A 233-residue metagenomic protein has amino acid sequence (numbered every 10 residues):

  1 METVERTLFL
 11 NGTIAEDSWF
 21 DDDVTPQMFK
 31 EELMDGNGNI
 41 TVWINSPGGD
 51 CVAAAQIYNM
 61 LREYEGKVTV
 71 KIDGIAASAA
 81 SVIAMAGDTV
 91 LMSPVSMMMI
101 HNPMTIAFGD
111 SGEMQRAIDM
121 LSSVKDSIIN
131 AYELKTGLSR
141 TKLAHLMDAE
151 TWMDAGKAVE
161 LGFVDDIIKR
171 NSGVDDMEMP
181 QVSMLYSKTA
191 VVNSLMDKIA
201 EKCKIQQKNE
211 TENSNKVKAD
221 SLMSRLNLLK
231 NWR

Functional and structural regions predicted by a protein language model:
M1-K71, I75-A79, G87-M99, M104-R233: N-terminal organellar transit peptides
